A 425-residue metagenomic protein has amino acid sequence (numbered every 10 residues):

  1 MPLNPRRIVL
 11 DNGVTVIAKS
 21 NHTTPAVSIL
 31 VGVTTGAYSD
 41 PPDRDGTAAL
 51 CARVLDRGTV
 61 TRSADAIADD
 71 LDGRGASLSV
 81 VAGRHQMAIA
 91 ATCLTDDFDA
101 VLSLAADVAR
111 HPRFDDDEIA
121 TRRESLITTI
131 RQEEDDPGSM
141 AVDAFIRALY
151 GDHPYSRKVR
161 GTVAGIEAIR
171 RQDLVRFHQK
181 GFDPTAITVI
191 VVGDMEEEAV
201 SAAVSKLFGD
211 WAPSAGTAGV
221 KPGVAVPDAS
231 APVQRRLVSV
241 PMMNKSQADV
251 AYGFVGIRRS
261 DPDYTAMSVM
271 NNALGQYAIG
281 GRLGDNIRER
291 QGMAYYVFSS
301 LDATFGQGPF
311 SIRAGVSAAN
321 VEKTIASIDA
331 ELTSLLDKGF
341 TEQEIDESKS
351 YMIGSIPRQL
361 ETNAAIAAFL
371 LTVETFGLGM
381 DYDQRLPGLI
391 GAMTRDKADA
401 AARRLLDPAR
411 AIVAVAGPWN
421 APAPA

Functional and structural regions predicted by a protein language model:
M1-P42, R57-D99, A120, T129-A186 (+6 more regions): Non-catalytic beta-strand/loop surface segments
D45-R57: Active-site SXXK
C51, V101, A105, A109 (+4 more regions): Short alpha-helical scaffolding segments that buttress acidic/His motifs in well-ordered protein cores
A100-L104, V200-A202, I325: Charge-rich, low-aromatic oligomerization/scaffolding segments with amphipathic character
D107-F114, K206-A215, A330-G339: A common structural junction motif
